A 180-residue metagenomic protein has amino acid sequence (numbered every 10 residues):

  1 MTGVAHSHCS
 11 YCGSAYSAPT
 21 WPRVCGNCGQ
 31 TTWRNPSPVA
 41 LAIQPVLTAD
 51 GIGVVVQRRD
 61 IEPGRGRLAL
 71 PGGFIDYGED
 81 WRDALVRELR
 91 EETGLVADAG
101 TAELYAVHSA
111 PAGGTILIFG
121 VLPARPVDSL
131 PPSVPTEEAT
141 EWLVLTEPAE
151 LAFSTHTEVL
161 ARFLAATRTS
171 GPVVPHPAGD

Functional and structural regions predicted by a protein language model:
M1, I43, P131-P135: Short secondary-structure boundary/capping segments
M1-A5, D50, S170, V174-D180: Short, low-complexity, intrinsically disordered N-terminal peptides in bacterial proteins
M1-S37: Cys/His-rich short segments
H6-Y16, P148, E158, R162-A165: Short, Lys/Arg-rich amphipathic segments at extreme N-termini
S7, P38-A40, I52, I116-I118 (+1 more regions): Change "...and in nucleic-acid phosphodiester-cleaving endonucleases..." to "...and in nucleic-acid processing enzymes
P22-A69, A97: N-terminal strand-loop-strand
I75-R162, G171-A178: Unchanged
